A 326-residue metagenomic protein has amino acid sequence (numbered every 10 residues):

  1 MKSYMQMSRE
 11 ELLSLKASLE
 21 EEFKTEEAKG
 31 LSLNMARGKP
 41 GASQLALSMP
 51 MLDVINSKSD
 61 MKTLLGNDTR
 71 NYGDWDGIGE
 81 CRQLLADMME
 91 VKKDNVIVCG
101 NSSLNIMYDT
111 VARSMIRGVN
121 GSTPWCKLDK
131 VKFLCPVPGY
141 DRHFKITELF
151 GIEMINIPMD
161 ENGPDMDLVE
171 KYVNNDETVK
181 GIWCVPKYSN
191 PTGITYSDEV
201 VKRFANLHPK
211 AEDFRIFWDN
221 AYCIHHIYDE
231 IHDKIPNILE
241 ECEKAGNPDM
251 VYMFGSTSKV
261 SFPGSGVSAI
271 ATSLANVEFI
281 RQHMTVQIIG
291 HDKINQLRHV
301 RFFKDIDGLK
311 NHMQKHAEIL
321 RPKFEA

Functional and structural regions predicted by a protein language model:
K2-D76, A86-D87: N-terminal "arm"/small-domain region of PLP-dependent enzymes with the aminotransferase-like
L15, C81, H316-A326: Alpha-helical packing segments of well-folded alpha/beta enzyme cores
Q44-M49, I227-I231, G264-V267: Short aromatic-enriched loop/helix-cap "lid" or pocket-rim segments at secondary-structure transitions that line
N67-E212, C223-G246: Conserved core of the PLP fold type I
C99, E240-R321: Conserved core segment of the aminotransferase class I/II
G181, R215-I216, Y252: Hydrophobic "anchor" residues on beta-strands that sit immediately upstream of conserved functional sites
N220: Walker B catalytic acidic pair
